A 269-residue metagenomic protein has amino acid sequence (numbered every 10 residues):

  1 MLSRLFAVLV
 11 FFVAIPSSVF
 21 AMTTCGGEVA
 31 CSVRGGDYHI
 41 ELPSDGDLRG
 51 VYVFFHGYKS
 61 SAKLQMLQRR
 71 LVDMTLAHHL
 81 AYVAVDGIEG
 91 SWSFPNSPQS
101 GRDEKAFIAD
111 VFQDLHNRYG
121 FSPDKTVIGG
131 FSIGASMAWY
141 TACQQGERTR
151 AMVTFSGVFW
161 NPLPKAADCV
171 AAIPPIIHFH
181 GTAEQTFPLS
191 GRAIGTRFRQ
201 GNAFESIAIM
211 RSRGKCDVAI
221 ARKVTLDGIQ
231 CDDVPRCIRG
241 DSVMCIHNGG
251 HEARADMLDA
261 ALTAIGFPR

Functional and structural regions predicted by a protein language model:
L5-I15: Sec-dependent N-terminal signal peptides
V19-V51, S100, T126-V153, F159 (+5 more regions): A domain-start/cap signature at the N-terminus of enzymes
T24-P123, V127, M137-Y140, Q144: Serine-hydrolase catalytic machinery in alpha/beta-hydrolase-like enzymes
K63-L67, F94-N96, Y140-T141, P164-A166 (+2 more regions): Short, solvent-exposed loop/turn and secondary-structure capping segments
A171-I176, I238-S242: Short, proline-enriched alpha-helix->beta-strand connector loops that line the catalytic pocket of alpha/beta-hydrolase
H178-H180: Short beta-strand/loop motif that positions the catalytic acidic residue of the alpha/beta-hydrolase fold
T182-G240: Active-site-adjacent alpha-helix of alpha/beta-hydrolase-fold enzymes
